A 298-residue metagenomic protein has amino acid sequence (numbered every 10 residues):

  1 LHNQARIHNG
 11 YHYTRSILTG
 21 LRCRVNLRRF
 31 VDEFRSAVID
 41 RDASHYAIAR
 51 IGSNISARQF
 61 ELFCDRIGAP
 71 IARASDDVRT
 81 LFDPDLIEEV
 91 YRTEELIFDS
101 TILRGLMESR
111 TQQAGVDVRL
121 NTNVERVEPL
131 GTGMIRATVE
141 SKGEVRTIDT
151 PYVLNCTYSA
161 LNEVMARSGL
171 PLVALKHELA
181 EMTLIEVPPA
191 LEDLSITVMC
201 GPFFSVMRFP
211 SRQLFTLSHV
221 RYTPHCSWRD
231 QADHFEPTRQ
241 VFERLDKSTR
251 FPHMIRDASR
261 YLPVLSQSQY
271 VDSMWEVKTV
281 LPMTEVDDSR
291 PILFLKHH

Functional and structural regions predicted by a protein language model:
L1: Glycine-rich FAD pyrophosphate-binding loop
Q4-T80, P84-E89: Dinucleotide-binding Rossmann-like beta1-alpha1 core, especially the glycine-rich loop that anchors the ADP
T14, I48-A57, V90-S109, E243-R250: Short beta-strand to alpha-helix junction loop
Y91-E94, I102, R256-H298: C-terminal catalytic lobe of FAD-dependent flavoproteins
Y91-Y152, C156-A166: Helical element adjacent to the flavin cofactor pocket in flavoenzyme catalytic cores
V127-T132, M207-F209, K296-H297: Short beta-strand micro-motifs enriched in acidic
E144-V198, F209-Q213: Central helical "cap/lid" subdomain
H225-K278: Flavin-binding catalytic cores
